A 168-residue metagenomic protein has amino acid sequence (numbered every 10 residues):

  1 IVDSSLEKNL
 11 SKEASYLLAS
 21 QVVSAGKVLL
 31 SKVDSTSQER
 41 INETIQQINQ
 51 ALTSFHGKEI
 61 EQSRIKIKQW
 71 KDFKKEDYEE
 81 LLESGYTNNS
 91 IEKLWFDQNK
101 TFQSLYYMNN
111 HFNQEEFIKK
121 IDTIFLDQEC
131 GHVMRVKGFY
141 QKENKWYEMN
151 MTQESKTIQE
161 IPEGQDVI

Functional and structural regions predicted by a protein language model:
I1-E13, V33-I41: Conserved Switch II/interswitch segment of TRAFAC-class P-loop GTPases
E13-S20: Short regulatory helix/loop adjacent to the ATP-binding pocket of P-loop NTPases
S20-G164: C-terminal accessory "lid"/substrate-recognition subdomains
D166-I168: Short, well-ordered beta-strand elements
